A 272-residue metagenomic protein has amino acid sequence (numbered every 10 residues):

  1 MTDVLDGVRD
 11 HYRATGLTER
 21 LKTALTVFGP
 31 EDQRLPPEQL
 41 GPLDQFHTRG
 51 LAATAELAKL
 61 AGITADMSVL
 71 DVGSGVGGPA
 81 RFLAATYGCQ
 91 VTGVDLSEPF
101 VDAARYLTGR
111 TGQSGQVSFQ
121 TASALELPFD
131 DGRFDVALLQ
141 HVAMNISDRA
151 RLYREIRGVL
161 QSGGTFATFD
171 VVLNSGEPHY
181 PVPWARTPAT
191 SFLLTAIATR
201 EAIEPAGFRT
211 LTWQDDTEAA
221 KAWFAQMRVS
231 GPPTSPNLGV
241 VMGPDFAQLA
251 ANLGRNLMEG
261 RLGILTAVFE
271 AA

Functional and structural regions predicted by a protein language model:
M1-T26: N-terminal auxiliary segments of SAM/dcSAM-dependent transferases
P30, H47-A65: Conserved alpha-helix/loop element of class I SAM-dependent methyltransferases that forms part of the SAM/SAH-binding
S68-V72, V76-E126: Class I SAM-dependent methyltransferase SAM/SAH-binding core
L125-V136: A short acidic, Gly/Pro-enriched loop at the edge of an enzyme's catalytic core that lines a small-molecule cofactor
A150-T165: A short glycine-rich, Lys/Arg-flanked "PGG" loop and its adjoining helix->strand segment in the class I
V171-T190: Short, glycine-/aromatic-enriched active-site segment of Class I SAM-dependent methyltransferases
S191-G207: Short alpha-helix
T212-A272: Conserved Class I S-adenosyl-L-methionine
